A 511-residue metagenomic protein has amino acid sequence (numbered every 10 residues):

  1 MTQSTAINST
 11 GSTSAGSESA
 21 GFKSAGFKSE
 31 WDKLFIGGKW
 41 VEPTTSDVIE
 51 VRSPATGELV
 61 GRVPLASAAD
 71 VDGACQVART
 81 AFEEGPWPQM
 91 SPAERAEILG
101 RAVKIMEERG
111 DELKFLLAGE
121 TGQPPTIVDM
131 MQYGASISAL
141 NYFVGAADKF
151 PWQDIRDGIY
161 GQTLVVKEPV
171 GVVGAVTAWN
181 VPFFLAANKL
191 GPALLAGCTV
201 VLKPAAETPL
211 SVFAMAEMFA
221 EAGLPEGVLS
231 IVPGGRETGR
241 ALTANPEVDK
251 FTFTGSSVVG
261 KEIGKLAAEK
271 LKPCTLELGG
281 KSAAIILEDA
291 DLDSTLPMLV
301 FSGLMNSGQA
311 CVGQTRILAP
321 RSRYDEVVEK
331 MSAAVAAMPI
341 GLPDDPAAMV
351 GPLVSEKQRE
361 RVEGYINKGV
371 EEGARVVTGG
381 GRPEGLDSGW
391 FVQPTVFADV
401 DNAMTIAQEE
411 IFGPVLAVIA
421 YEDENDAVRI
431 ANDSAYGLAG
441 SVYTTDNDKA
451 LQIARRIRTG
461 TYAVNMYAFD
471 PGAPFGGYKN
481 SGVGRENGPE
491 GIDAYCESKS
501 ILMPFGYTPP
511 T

Functional and structural regions predicted by a protein language model:
M1-S12, S17, F22-A55, A81 (+1 more regions): Hydrophobic face of amphipathic alpha-helices that form TPR/SEL1-like repeat modules and related alpha-solenoid
N8, G16, G21, T56-V60 (+6 more regions): Conserved C-terminal structural/oligomerization subdomain of aldehyde/semialdehyde dehydrogenase
G57, R95, L117, L140 (+10 more regions): Residue-level signal for inorganic ion chemistry
E58-F150: Glycine-rich loop-to-alpha-helix module at the N-terminal edge of alpha/beta enzyme cores
L59-A66, E83-P88, A175, A284-L287 (+5 more regions): Short, well-ordered beta-strand elements within core beta-sheets of diverse protein domains
G100, P125-M130, G134, A139 (+3 more regions): Glycine-rich NAD(P)-binding loop of Rossmann-like domains
P151-S294, Y421: Rossmann-like NAD(P) dinucleotide-binding subdomain of oxidoreductase/dehydrogenase enzymes
V258-D401, V464, P509-T511: ALDH superfamily catalytic-core signature
